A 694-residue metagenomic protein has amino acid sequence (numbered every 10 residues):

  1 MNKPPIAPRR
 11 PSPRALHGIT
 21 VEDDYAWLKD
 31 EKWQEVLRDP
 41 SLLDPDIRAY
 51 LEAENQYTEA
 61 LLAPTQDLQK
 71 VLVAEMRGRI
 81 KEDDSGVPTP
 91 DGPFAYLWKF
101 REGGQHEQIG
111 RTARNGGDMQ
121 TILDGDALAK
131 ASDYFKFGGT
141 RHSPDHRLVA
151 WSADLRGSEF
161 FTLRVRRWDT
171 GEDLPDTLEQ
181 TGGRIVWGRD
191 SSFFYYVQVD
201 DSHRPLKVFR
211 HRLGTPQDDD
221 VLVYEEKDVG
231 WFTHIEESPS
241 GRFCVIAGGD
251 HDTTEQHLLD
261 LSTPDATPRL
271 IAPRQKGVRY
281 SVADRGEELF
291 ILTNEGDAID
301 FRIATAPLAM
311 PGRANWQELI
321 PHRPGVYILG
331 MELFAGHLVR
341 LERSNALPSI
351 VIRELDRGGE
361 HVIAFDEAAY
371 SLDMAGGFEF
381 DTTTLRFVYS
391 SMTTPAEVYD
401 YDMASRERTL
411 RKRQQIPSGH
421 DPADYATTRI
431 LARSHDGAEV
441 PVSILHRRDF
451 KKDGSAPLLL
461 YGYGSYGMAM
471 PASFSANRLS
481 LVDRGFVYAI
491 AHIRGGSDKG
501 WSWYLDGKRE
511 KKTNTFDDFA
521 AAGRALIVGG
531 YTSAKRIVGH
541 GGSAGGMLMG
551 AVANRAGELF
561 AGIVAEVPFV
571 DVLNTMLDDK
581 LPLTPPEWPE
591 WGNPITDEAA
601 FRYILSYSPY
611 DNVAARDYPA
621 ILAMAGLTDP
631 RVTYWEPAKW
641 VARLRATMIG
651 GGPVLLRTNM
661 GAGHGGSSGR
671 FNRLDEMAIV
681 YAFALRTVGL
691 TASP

Functional and structural regions predicted by a protein language model:
N2-G18: Short acidic, Pro/Gly- and aromatic-enriched capping/linker segments at domain boundaries
S12, D24, D118, L174 (+17 more regions): Glycine-rich, flexible loop/turn motifs
S12, W27-L28, V223, I271 (+8 more regions): Short clusters of hydrophobic/aromatic residues that line enzyme substrate/ligand-binding pockets
I19-D67, V71-T121, G125-S455, Y466-R484 (+5 more regions): Peripheral, non-catalytic segments that deliver or gate enzyme domains
P457-Y461, Y488, I621: Hydrophobic beta-strand anchors of alpha/beta hydrolase catalytic cores
G462-G464, A625: The conserved beta1-alpha1 loop
R484, I490-P694: Active-site-proximal cap/loop segments of hydrolase catalytic domains
